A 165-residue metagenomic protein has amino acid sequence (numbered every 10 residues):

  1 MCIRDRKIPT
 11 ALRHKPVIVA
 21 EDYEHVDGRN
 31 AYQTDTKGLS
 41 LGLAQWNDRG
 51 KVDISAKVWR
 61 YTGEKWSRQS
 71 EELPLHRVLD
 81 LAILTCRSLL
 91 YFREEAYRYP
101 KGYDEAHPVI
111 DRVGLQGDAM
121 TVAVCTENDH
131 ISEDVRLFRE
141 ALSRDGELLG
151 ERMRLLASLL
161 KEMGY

Functional and structural regions predicted by a protein language model:
M1-I3: Short, small-residue-biased leader/transition segments that mark boundaries at the very start of proteins
D5, P9, I18, R154 (+1 more regions): C-terminal tail/extension regions appended to the core domain(s) of diverse proteins
I8-D48: Short N-terminal edge-element motif at the start of the domain
T36-E72, R93, P100-L115: A short, structured beta-strand/loop element
H76-R87: Elongated alpha-helical scaffolds
L89-Y99, G146-M153, G164: Long, hydrophobic, amphipathic alpha-helical segments used as structural scaffolds
H107-E162: Charged/polar low-complexity intrinsically disordered segments, enriched in acidic residues
